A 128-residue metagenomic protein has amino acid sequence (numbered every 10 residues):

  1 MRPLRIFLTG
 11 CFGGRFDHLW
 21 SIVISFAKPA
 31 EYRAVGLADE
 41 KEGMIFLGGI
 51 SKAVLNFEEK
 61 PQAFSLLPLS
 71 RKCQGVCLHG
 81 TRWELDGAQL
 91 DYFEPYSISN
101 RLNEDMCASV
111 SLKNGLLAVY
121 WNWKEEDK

Functional and structural regions predicted by a protein language model:
R2-L55: Anionic-ligand-binding alpha/beta catalytic cores of soluble enzymes and soluble regulatory domains that recognize
L47-K128: Long, charged alpha-helical interface segments
